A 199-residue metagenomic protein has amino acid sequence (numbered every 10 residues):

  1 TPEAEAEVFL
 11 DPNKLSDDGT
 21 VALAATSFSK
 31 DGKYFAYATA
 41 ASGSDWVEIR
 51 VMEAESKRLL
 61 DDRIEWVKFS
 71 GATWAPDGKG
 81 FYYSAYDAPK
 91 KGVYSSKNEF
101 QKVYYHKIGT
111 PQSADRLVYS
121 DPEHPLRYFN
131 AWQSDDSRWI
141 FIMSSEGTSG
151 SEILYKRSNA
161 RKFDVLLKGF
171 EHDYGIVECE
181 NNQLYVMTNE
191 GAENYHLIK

Functional and structural regions predicted by a protein language model:
P2-A22, V51-S70, Y86, S95-N98 (+2 more regions): Multi-bladed beta-propeller domains
D17-A38, E65-S84, E123-M143, G169-M187: Conserved beta-propeller blade repeats
A41-G43, S56: M16/MPP (pitrilysin/insulinase) zinc-metallopeptidase core fold and M16-derived inactive scaffolds
S44-R50, P89-Y104, T148-Y155, A192-K199: Structural motif
G78, V118, W132-R161: Gly/Pro-rich turn-and-neighbor structural signature
Y155-K199: Intrinsically disordered, low-complexity Ser/Thr/Gly-rich stretches
